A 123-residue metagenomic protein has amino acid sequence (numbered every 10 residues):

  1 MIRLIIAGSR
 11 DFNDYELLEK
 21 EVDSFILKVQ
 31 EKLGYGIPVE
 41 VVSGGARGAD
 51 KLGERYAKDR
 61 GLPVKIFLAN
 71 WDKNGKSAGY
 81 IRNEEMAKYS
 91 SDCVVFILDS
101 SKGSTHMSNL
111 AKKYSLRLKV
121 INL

Functional and structural regions predicted by a protein language model:
M1-L17: Glycine-rich phosphate-binding "P-loop"
N13-L123: Acidic/glycine-enriched connector segments
